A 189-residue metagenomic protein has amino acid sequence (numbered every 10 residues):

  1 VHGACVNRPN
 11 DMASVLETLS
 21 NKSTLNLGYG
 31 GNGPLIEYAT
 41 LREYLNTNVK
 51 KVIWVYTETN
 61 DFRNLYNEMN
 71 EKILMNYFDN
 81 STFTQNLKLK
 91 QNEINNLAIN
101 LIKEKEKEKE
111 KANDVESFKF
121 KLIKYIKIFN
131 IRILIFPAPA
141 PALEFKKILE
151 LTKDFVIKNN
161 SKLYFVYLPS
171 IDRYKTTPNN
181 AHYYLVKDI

Functional and structural regions predicted by a protein language model:
V1-W54, E58-N60: Membrane-embedded segments
L16-E17, V186-I189: Structural element of the ATP-grasp superfamily
T57-K187: Serine-dependent acyl-ester chemistry module
